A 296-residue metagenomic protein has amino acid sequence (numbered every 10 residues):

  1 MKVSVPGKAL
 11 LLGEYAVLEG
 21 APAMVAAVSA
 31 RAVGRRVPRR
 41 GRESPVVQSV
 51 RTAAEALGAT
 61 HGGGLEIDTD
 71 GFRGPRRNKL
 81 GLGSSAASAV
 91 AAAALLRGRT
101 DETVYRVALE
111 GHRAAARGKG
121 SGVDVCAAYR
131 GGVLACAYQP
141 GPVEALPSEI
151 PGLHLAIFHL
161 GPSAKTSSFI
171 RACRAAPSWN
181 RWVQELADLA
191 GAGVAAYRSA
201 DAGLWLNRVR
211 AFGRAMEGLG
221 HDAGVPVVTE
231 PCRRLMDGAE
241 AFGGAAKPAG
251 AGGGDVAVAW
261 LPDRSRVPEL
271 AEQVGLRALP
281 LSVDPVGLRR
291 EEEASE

Functional and structural regions predicted by a protein language model:
K2-L12, A16-L18, V25, V33-T60 (+5 more regions): C-terminal nucleotide
V28, K79-D101: DPxDG-like acidic metal-binding loop motif
L82-A86, A246-A251: Short glycine/threonine-rich catalytic loop with a Thr-x-Gly-x-Asp
G254-V256: Glycine-rich active-site/cofactor-binding loop and its immediate structural neighborhood
